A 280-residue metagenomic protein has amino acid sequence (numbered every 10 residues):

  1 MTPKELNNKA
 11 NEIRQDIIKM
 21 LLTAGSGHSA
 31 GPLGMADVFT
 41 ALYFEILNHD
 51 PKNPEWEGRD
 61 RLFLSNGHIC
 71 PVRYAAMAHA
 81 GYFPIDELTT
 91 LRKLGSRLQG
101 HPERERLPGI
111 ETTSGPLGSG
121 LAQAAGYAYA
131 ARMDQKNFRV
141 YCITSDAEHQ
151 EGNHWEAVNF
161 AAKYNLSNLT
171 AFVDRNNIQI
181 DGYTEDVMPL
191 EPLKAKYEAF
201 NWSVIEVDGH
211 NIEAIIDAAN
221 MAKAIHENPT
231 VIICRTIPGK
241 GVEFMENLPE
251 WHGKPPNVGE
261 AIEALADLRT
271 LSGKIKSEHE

Functional and structural regions predicted by a protein language model:
M1-E5: Non-catalytic, mobile gating and regulatory segments of ester bond hydrolases
K9-S26, D174-N176: N-terminal capping segment at the start of a domain
I17-M20, P32-K163: Cofactor-binding active-site loop characterized by glycine-rich and histidine/acidic residues
D37, H68-I69, N176-N177, N211 (+1 more regions): Glycine-rich beta-alpha junction loops
D60-L62, F138-Y141, L169, N228-C234: Generic beta-sheet signal
A80, V187, E246-E250: Short secondary-structure boundary/capping segments
G109, T113-A224: Thiamine diphosphate
I212-E280: Glycine/aspartate-rich loop-and-adjacent alpha/beta segment that forms the canonical ThDP
